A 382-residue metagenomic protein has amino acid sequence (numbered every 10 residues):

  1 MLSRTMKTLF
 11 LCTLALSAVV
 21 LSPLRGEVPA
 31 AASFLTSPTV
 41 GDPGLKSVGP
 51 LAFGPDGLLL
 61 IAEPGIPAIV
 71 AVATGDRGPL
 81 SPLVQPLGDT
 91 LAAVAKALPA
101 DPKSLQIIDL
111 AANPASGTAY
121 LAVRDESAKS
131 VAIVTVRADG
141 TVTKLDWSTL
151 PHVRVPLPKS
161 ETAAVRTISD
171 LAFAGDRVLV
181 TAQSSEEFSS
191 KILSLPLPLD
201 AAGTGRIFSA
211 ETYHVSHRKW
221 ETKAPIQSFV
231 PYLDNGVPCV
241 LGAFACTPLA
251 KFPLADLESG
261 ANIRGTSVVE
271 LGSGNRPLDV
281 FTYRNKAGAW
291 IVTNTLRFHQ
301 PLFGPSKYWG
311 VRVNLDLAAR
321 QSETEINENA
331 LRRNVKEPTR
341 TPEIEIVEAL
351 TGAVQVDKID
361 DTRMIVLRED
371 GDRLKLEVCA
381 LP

Functional and structural regions predicted by a protein language model:
M1, S17-V19, L35, G41: A general, composition-driven signal for non-globular sequence regions
M1-K7: N-terminal secretory signal peptides that target proteins for export/translocation
L9-V20: Bacterial N-terminal signal peptides
E27-P382: Sequence/structural signature of beta-propeller domains
